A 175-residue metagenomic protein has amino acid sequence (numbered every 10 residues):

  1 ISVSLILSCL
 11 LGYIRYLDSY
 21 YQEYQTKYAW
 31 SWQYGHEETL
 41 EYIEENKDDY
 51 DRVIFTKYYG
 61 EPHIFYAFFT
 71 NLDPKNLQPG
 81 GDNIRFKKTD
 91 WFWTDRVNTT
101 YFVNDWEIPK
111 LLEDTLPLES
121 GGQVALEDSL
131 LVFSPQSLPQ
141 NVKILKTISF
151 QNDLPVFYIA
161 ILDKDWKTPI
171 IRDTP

Functional and structural regions predicted by a protein language model:
S2-K47, Y58-F65, T70, P74 (+5 more regions): Membrane-proximal, lumen/periplasm-facing interface regions of secretory-pathway glyco- and lipid-modifying enzymes
D48-D49, A125: Short helix-terminating capping/connector loops at secondary-structure junctions
D51-K57, L130: Periplasmic-binding protein-like
T56, A67-F68, K143-T147: Composition- and surface-driven signal marking solvent-exposed, interaction-prone regions in large proteins
D82-P175: Aromatic/acidic, Gly/Pro-rich catalytic loop(s) in extracytoplasmic/lumenal soluble domains of multi-pass membrane
